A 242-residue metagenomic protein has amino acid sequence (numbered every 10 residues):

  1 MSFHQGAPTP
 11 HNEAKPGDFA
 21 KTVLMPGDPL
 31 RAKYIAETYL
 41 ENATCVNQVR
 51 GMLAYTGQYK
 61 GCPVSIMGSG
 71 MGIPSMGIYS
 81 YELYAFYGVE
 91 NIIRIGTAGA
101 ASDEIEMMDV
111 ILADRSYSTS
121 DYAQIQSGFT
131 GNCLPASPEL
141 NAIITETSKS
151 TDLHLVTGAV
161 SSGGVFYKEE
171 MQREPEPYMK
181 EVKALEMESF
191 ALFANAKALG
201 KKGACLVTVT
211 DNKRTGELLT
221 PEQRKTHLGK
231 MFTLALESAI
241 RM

Functional and structural regions predicted by a protein language model:
M1-C133, P138-I143: Metabolite-binding pocket within alpha/beta catalytic cores that recognizes anionic/polar moieties
P29, G99, S161-F166, A191 (+1 more regions): Glycine-rich beta-alpha junction loops
E41-Q48, D152-A159, M242: Flexible, glycine/charged-enriched surface loops at secondary-structure junctions
T130-M179: Active-site rim beta-loop-alpha module in soluble metabolic enzymes
I143-T151, N195, L234-M242: Generic non-transmembrane alpha-helical segments
E181-A184: Short pre-catalytic strand/loop immediately N-terminal to key active-site residues, enriched for Gly-Thr
F190-Q223: Zn-dependent metallopeptidase/amidohydrolase metal-coordination segment
K213-M242: His/Asp/Glu-rich mid-to-C-terminal helical/loop segments that flank catalytic regions of hydrolases
